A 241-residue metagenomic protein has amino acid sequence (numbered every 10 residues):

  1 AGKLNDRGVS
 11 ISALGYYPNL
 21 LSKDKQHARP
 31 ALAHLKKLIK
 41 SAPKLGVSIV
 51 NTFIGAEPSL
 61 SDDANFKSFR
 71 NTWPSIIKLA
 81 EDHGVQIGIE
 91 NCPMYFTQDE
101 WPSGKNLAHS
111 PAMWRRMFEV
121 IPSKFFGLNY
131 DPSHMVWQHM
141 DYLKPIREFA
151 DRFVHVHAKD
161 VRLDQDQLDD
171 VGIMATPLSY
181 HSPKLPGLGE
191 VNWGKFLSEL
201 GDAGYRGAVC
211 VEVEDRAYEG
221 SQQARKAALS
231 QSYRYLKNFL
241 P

Functional and structural regions predicted by a protein language model:
G2-S10, L20-G127, W137, E148: Active-site acidic/histidine proton-transfer and metal-coordination neighborhood in alpha/beta enzyme cores
I11-S22, I173-T176: N-terminal small/glycine-rich loop or linker at the start of catalytic domains across soluble metabolic enzymes
G46-S48, D99-E100, A108-P241: Histidine-acidic metal/acid-base catalytic patches
